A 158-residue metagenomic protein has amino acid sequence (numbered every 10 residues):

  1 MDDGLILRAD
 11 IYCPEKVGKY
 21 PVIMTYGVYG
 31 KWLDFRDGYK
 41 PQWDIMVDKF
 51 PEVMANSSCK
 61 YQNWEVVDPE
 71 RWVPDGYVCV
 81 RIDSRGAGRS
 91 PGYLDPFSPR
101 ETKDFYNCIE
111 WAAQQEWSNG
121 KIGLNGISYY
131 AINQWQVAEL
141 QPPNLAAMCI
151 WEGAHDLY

Functional and structural regions predicted by a protein language model:
M1-G18, V22: N-terminal cap/lid segment of alpha/beta-hydrolase-fold proteins
E15-R71: Short, surface-exposed "cap/lid" segments of acyl-processing enzymes
G30, S84-G88, A154-H155: Alpha/beta-hydrolase active-site loop signature
N56-N63, G92-K103, L124-N125, Y129-I132: Alpha-helix capping and helix-loop boundary segments enriched in small/acidic/polar residues
N63-E65, P74, P96-E116: Alpha/beta-hydrolase active-site loop
P69-R89: Conserved alpha/beta-hydrolase
E110-Y158: Primarily recognizes the serine-hydrolase "nucleophile elbow" in alpha/beta-hydrolase and SGNH/GDSL folds
